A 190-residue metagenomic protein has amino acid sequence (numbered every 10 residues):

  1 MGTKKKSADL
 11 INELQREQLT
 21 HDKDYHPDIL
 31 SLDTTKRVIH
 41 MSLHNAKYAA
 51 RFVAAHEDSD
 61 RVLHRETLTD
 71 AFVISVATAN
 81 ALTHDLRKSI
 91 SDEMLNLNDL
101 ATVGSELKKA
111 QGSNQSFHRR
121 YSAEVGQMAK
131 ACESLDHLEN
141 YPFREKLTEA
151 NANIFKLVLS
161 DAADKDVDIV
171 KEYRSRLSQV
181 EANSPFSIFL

Functional and structural regions predicted by a protein language model:
M1-L190: Flexible "arm" and connector segments at domain edges
